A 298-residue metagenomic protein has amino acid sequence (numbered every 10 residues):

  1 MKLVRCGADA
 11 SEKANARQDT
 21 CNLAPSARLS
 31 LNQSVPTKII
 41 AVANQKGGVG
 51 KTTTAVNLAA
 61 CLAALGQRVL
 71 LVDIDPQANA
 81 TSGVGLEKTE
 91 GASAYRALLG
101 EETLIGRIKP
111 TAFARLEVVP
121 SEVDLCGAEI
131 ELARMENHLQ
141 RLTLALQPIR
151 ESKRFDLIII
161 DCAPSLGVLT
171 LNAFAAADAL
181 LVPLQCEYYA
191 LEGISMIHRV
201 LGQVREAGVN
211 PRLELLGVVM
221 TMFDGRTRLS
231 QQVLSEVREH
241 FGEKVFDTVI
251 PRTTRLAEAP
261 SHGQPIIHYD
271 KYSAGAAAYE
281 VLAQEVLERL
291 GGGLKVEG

Functional and structural regions predicted by a protein language model:
M1-G298: P-loop NTP-binding core
